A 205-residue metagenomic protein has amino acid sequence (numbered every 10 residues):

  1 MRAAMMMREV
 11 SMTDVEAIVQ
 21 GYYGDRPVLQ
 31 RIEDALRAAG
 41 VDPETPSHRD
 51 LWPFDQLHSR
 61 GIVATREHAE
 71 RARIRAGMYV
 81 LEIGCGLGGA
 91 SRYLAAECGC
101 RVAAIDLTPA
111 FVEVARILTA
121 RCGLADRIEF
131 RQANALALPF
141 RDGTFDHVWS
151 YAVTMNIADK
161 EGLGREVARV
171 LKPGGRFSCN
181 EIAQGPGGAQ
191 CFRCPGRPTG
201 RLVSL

Functional and structural regions predicted by a protein language model:
R2, M6-R37: N-terminal auxiliary segments of SAM/dcSAM-dependent transferases
V41, H58-A76: Conserved alpha-helix/loop element of class I SAM-dependent methyltransferases that forms part of the SAM/SAH-binding
R49-S59: Class I SAM-dependent methyltransferase Rossmann-like catalytic core, especially the SAM/SAH-binding loop
Y79-A137: Class I SAM-dependent methyltransferase SAM/SAH-binding core
L136-H147: A short acidic, Gly/Pro-enriched loop at the edge of an enzyme's catalytic core that lines a small-molecule cofactor
H147-D159: A short SAM/SAH-binding and catalytic strip from SAM-dependent methyltransferases
E161-R176: A short glycine-rich, Lys/Arg-flanked "PGG" loop and its adjoining helix->strand segment in the class I
I182-G200: Short, glycine-/aromatic-enriched active-site segment of Class I SAM-dependent methyltransferases
